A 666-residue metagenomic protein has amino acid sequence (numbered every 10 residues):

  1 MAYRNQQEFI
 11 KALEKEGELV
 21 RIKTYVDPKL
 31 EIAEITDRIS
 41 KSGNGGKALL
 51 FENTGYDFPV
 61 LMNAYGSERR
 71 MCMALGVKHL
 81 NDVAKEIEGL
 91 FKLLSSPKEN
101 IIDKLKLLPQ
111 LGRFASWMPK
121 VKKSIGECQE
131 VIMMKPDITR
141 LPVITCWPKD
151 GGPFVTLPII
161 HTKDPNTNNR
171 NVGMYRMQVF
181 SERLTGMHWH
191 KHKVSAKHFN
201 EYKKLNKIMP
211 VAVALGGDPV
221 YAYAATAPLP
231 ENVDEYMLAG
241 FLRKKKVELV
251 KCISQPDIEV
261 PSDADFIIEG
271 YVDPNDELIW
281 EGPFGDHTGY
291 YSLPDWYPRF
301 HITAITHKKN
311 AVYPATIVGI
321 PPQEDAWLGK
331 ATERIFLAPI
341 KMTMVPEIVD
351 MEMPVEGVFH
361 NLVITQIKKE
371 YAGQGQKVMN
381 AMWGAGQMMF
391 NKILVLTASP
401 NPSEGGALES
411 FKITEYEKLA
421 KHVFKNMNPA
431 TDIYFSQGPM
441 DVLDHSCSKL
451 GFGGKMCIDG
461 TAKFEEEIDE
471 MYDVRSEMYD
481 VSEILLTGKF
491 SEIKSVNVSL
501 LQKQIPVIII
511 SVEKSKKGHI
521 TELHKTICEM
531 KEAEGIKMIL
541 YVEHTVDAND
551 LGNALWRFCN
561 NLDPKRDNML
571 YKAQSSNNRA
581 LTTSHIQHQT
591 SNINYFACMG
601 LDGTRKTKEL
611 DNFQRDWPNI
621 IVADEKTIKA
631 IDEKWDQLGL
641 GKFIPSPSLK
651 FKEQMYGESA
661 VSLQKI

Functional and structural regions predicted by a protein language model:
M1-I666: Extended, highly charged
